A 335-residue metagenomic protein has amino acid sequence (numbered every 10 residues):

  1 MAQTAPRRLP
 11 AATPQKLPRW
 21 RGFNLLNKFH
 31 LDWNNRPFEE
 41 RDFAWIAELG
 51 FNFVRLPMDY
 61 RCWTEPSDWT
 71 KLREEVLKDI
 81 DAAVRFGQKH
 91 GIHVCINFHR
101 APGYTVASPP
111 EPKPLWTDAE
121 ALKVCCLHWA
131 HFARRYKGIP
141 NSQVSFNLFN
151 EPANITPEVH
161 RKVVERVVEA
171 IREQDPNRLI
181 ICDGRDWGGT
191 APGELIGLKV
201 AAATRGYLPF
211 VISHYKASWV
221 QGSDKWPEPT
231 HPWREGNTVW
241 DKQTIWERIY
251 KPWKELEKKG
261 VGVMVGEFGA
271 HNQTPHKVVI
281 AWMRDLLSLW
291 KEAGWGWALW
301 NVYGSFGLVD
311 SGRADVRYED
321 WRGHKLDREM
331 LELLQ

Functional and structural regions predicted by a protein language model:
M1-A2: N-terminal export leaders
R7-P10, W20: Low-complexity, Ser/Thr/Pro/Gly-enriched N-terminal "stalk/linker" regions
P14-L179, G184-A191, D320-L333: Active-site mouth of glycoside hydrolases
K28-N34, F210-S213, L308: Short, solvent-exposed loop/turn elements at domain surfaces
R73, P112-L115, I196-K199, W219-Q221 (+2 more regions): Short, hinge-like loop/turn segments at secondary-structure boundaries
G87, G91, L256-E257, W290: A generic structural signal for well-ordered alpha-helical segments
T117-W240, W246-H271, E292-W295: Active-site region of glycoside hydrolase catalytic domains
P275-Q335: Aromatic-rich peripheral "rim/lid" segments of glycoside hydrolase catalytic domains that contact and position glycan
